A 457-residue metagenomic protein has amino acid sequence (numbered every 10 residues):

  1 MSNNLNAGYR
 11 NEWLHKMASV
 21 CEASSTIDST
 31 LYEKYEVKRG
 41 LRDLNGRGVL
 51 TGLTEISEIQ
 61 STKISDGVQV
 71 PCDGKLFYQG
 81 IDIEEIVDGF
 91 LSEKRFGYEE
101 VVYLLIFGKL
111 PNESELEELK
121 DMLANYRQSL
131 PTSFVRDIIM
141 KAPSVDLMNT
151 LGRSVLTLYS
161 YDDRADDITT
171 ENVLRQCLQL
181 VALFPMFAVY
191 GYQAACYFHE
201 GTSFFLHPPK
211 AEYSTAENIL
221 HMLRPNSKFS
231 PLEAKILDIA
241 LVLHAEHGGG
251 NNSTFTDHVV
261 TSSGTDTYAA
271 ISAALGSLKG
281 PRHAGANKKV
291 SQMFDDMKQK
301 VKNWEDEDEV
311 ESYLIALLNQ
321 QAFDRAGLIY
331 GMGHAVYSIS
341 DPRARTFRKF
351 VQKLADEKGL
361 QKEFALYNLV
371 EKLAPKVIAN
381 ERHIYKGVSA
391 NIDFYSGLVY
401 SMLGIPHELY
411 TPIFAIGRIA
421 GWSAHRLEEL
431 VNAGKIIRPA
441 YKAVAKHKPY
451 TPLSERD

Functional and structural regions predicted by a protein language model:
S2-D457: Non-transmembrane, aqueous-exposed alpha-helical and coiled segments at domain scale
